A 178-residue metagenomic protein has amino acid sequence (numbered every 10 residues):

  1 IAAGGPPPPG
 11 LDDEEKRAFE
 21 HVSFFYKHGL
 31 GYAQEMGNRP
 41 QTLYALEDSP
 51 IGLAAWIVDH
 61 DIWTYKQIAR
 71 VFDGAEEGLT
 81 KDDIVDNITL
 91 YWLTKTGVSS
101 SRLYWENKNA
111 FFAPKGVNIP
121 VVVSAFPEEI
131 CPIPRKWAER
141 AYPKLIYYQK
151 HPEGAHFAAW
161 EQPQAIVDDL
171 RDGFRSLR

Functional and structural regions predicted by a protein language model:
I1-A45: A catalytic-pocket lid/entrance helix-loop region that shapes and gates access to the active site across common
Q34-R178: C-terminal subdomain of alpha/beta-hydrolase-fold enzymes, centered on the catalytic histidine and its supporting
